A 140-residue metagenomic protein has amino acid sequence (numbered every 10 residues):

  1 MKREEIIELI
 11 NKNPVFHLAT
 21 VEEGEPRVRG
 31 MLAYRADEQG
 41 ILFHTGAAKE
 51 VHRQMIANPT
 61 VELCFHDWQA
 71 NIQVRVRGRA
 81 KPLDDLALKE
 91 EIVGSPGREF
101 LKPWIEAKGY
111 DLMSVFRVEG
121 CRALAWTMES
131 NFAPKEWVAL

Functional and structural regions predicted by a protein language model:
M1-R3, T45, K49-V51, R98-F100: Charged, amphipathic alpha-helical segments
E8-E23, V61-F65: A short, Trp-centered hydrophobic/proline-enriched beta-strand micro-motif
K12-N13, A57-N58, C121: Structured helix-beta-strand junction loops
H17, G40-L42, L124: General beta-strand recognition
E23-E25, N71-I72: Short glycine/serine/proline-enriched coil/turn segments at secondary-structure junctions
R29-L32: Conserved beta-strand in the GNAT
Y34-N71: A short mixed-secondary-structure module that forms the rim of ligand-binding clefts
R75-L140: Charged, gly/pro-rich active-site loop segments
